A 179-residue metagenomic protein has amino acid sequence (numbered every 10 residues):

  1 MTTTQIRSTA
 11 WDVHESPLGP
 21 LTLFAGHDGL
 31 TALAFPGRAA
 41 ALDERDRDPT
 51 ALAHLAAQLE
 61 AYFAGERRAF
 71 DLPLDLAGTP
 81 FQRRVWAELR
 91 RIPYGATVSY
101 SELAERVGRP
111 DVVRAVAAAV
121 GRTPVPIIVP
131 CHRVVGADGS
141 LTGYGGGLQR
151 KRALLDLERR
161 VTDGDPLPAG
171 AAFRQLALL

Functional and structural regions predicted by a protein language model:
M1-D111, R159-L179: Basic nucleic-acid-binding alpha-helical/helix-turn surface characteristic of O6-alkylguanine DNA
F24, G143, D156: Short beta-strand-to-turn element immediately C-terminal to the catalytic PLP-Schiff-base lysine in fold type I
D111-A153: Short glycine/serine-rich loop segments
